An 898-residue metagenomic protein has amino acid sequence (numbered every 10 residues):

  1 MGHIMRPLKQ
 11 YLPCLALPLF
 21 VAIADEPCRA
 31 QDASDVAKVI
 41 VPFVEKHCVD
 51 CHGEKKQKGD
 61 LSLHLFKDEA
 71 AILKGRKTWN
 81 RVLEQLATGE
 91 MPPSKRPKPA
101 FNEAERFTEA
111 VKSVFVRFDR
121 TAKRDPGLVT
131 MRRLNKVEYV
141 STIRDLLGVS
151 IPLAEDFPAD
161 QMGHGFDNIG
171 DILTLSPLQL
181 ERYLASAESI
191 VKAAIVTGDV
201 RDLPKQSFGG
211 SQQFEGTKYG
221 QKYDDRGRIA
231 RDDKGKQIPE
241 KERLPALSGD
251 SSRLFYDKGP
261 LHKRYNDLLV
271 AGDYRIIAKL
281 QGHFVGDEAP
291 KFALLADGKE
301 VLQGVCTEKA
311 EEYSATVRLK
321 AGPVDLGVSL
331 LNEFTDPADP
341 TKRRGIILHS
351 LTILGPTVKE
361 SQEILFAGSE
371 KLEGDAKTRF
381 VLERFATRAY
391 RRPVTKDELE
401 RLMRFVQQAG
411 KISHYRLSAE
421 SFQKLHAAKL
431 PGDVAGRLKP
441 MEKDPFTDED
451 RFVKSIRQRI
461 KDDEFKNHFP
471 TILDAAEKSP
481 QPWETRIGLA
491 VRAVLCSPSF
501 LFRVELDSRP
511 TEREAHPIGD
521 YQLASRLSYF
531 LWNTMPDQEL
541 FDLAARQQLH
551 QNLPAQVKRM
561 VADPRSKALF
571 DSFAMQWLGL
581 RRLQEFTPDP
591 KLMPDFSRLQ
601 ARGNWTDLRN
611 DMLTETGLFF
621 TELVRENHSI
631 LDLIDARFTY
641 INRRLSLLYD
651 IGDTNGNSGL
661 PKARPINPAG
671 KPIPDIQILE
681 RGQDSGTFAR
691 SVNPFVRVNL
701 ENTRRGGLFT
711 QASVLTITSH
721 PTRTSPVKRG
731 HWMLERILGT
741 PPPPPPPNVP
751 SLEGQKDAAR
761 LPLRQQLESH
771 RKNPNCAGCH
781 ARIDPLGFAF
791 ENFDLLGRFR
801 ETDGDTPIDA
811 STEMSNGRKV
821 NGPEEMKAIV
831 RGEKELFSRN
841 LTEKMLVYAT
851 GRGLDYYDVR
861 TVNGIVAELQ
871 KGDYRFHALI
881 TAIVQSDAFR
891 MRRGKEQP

Functional and structural regions predicted by a protein language model:
M1-Q10: N-terminal secretory signal peptides that target proteins for export/translocation
G2-H3, V21, S314, S685: A detector of low-complexity, intrinsically disordered, Ser/Thr/Gly/Pro/Ala-rich segments
H3-I4, A22, F446, R860: Intrinsically disordered/low-complexity terminal segments and short unstructured peptides
P7-L8, E26-C28: Intrinsic low-complexity/disordered segments
Y11-D25: Bacterial N-terminal signal peptides
C28-G59, K74-P898: Low-complexity, glycine/serine/threonine/alanine-rich intrinsically disordered linker and propeptide segments
